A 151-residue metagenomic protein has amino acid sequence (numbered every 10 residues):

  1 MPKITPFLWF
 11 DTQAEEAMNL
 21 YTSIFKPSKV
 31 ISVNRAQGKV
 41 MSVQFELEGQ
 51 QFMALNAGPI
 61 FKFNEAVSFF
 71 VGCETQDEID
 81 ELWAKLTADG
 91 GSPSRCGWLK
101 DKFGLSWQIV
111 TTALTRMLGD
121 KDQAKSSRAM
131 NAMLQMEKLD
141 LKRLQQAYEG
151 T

Functional and structural regions predicted by a protein language model:
T5, V40, S94-C96: Short loop/turn microsegments at loop-to-beta-strand junctions
P6, Y21, F45, L86 (+2 more regions): Terminal peptide-recognition signature
L8-Q50: Core segments of cupin and vicinal oxygen chelate
A14, F69-S106, T111-A113, K138 (+1 more regions): Vicinal oxygen chelate
E46-E48, L55, P59-C73, D80: Serine endopeptidase catalytic core focused on the charge-relay Asp
A113-R128: A short, polar/charged loop-to-alpha-helix boundary motif
S126-T151: Acidic/histidine-enriched, glycine/proline-rich intrinsically disordered or flexible terminal extensions
